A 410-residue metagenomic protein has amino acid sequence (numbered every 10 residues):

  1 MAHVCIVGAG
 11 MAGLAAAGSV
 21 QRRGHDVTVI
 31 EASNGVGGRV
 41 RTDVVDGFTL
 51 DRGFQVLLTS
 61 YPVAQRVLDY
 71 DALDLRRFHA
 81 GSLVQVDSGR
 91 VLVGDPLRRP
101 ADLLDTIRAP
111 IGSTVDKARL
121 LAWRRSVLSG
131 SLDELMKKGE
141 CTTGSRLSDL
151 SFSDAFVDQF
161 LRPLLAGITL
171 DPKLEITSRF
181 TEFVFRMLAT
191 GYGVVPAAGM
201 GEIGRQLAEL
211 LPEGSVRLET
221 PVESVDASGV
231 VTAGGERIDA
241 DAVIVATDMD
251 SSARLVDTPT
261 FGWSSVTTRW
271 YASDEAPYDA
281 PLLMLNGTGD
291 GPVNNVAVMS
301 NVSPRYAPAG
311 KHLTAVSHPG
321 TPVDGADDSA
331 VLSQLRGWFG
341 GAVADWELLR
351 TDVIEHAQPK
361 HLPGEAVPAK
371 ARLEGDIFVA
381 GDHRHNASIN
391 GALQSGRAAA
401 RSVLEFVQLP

Functional and structural regions predicted by a protein language model:
A2-V29: N-terminal Rossmann-like FAD-binding beta1-loop-alpha1 element of flavoenzymes
M11-A12, V36, S395: Hydrophobic/small residue at the entry helix of a nucleotide-binding pocket
Q21-V45: Glycine-rich FAD pyrophosphate-binding loop
Q55-P62, L135-C141, L150, R186-E209 (+1 more regions): Short beta-strand to alpha-helix junction loop
Y61-Q65, D74-L174, A189: Mobile amphipathic helical/loop "lid" adjacent to a hydrophobic cofactor/ligand pocket
E182-G234, I238: Helical element adjacent to the flavin cofactor pocket in flavoenzyme catalytic cores
E223-D328, G337-W338: Mid-domain catalytic core of redox enzymes that form a hydrophobic substrate pocket/lid adjacent to a catalytic redox
R305-P410: Conserved flavin/dinucleotide-binding core of flavoenzymes
